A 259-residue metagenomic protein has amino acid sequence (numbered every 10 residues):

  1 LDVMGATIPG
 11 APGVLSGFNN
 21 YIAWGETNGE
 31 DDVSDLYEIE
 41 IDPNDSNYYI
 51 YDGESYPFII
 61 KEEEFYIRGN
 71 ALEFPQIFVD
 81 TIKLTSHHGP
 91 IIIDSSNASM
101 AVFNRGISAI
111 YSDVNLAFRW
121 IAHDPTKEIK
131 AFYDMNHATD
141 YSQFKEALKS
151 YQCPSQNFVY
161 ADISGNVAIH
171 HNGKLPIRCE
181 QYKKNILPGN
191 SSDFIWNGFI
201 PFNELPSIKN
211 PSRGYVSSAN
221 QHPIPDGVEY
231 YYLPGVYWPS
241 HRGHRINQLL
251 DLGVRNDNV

Functional and structural regions predicted by a protein language model:
L1-V259: Mature extracytoplasmic enzyme cores
